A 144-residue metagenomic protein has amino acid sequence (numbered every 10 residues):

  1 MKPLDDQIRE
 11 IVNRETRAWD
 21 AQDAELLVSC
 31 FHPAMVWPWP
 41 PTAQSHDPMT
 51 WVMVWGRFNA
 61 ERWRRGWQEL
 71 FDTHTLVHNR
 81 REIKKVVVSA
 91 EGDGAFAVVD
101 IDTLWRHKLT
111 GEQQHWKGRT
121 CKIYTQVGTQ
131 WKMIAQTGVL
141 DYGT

Functional and structural regions predicted by a protein language model:
M1-D5, T144: Basic/polar N-terminal segments that are highly enriched at the extreme N-terminus, encompassing both cleavable
D5-D6, A24-E91, Q114: A solvent-exposed, acidic/Ser-Thr-rich amphipathic alpha-helical stretch
A34, V99-R106: Generic short beta-strand segments
W67, R81-V87, I101-T103, R119-T125 (+1 more regions): Hydrophobic/aromatic beta-strand elements that line small-molecule binding cavities or substrate pockets in beta-rich
F96, H115-T144: Short beta-strand edge/turn micro-motifs at domain boundaries
L104-Q114: Short, cysteine-centered beta-strand-loop-beta hairpins and adjacent loop/turn segments enriched in charged/polar
